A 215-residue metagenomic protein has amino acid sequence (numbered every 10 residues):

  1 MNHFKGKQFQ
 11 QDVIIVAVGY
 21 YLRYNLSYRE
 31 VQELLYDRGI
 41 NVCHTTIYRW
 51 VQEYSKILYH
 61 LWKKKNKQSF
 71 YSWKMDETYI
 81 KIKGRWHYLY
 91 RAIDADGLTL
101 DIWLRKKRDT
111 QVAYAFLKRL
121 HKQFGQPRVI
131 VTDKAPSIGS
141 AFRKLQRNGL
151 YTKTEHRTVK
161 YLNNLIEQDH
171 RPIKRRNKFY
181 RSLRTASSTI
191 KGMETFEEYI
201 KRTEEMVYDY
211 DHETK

Functional and structural regions predicted by a protein language model:
M1-K215: Residue-level recognition of single "structural anchor" positions that define or cap local secondary structure
